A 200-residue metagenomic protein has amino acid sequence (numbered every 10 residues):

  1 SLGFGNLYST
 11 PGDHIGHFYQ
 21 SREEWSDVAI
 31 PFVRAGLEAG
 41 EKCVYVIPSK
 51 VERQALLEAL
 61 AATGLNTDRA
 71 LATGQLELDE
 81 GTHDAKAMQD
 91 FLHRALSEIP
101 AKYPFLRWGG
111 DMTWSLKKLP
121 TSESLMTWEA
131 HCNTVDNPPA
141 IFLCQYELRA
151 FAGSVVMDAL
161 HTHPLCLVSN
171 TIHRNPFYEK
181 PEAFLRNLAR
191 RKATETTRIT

Functional and structural regions predicted by a protein language model:
S1-T200: Non-catalytic regulatory/interaction regions at protein termini and inter-domain linkers
